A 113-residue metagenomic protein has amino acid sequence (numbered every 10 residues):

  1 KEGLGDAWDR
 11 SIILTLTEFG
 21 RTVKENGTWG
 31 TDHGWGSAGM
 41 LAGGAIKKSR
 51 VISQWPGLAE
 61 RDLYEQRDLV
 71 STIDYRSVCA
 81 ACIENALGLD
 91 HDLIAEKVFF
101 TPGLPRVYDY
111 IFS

Functional and structural regions predicted by a protein language model:
K1-S113: Feature marks hydrolase-like catalytic cores characterized by long aromatic- and Gly/Pro-rich stretches
